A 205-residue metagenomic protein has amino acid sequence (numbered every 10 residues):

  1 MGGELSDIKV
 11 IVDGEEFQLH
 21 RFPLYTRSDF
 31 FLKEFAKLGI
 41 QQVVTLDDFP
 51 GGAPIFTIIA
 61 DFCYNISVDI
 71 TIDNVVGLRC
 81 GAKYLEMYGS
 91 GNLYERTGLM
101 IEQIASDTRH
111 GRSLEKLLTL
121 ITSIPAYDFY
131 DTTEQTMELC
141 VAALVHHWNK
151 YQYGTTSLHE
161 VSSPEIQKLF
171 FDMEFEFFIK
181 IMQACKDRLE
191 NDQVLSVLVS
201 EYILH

Functional and structural regions predicted by a protein language model:
M1-L19, P54, I58-I72, L85 (+4 more regions): N-terminal BTB/POZ boundary and linker segment
G3, K9-V10, K33-E34, L46-F49: N-terminal juxtamembrane/topogenic regions of multi-pass membrane proteins
L19-F22, T71-I72, S90-Y94: Intrinsically disordered, low-complexity regions enriched in proline, serine, glycine and charged residues
F22-F35: Short active-site loop/helix that positions an aromatic residue
K33-A36, P50-G51, D69-D73, G89: Intracellular innate-immune signaling modules
Q41-D61: Eukaryotic helix-linker segments that join adjacent hydrophobic helices
L78-R109: Hydrophobic or amphipathic alpha-helical targeting/insertion segments
V197-H205: Long, internal scaffold/assembly segments composed of regular secondary structure
